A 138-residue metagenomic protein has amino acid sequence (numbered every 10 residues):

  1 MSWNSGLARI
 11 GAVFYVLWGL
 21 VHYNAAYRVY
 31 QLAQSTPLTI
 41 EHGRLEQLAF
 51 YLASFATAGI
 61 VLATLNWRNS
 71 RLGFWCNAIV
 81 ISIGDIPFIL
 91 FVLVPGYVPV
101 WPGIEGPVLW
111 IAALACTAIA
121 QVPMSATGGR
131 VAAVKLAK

Functional and structural regions predicted by a protein language model:
M1-K138: Topology signature of small-to-medium multi-pass alpha-helical membrane proteins
